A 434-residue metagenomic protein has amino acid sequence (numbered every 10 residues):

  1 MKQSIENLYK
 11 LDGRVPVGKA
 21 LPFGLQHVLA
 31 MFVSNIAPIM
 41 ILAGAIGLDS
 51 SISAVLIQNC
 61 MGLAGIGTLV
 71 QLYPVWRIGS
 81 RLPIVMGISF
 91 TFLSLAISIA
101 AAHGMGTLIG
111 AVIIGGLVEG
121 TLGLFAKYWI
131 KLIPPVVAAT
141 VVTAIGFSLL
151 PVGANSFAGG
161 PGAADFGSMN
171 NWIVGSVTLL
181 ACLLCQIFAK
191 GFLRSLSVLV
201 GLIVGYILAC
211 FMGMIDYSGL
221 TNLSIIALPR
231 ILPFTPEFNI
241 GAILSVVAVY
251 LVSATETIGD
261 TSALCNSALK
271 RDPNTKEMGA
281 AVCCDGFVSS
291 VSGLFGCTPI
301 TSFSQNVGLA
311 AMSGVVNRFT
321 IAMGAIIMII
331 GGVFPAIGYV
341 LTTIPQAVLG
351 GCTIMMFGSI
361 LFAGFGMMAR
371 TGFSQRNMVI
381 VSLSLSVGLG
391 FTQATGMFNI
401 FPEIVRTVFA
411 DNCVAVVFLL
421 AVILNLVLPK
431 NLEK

Functional and structural regions predicted by a protein language model:
M1-F23, S218-I231, N266-P273, E277-A281 (+1 more regions): Intrinsically disordered, low-complexity non-transmembrane regions of multi-pass membrane transporters
M1-P83, T91-I99: N-terminal signal-anchor module of multipass membrane proteins
K2-I5, N35-I39, A43, T178-F188 (+6 more regions): Juxtamembrane interface elements at the cytosolic ends of transmembrane helices in multi-pass membrane proteins
V17, A43-R81, V247-R318: Membrane-embedded helical hairpins/re-entrant loop segments and their flanking transmembrane helices within multi-pass
G18-A30, G167-L179, L196-S197, R230-D260 (+1 more regions): Hydrophobic, membrane-embedded alpha-helices of multi-pass small-molecule transporters
V55-L56, R77-F90, K131-A139, L193-L199 (+3 more regions): Short, non-helical or kinked segments that cap or interrupt transmembrane helices
I97, Q186, N306-I321, I327-G332: Interfacial segments of multi-pass membrane proteins
I99-S218, A325, I329-K434: Membrane-embedded alpha-helical modules
